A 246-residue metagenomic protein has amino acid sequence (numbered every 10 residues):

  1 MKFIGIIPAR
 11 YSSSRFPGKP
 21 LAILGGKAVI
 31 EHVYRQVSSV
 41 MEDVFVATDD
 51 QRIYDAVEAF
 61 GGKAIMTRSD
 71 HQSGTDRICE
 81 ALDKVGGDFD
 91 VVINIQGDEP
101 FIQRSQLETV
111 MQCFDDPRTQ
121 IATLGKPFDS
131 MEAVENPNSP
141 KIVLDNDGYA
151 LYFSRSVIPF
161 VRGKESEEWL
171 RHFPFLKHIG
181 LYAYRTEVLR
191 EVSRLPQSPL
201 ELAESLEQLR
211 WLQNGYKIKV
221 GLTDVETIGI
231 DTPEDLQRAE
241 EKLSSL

Functional and structural regions predicted by a protein language model:
K2-T48: N-terminal glycine-rich phosphate-binding loop and ensuing alpha1 helix
M41, G87-F89, P117-Q120, Y216: Short, high-confidence coil segments that cap the C-terminus of an alpha-helix and link into the following beta-strand
F45, Q51-Q112: Short phosphate-binding loop-to-helix
T48-D49, I102, Y184, D231: A conserved hydrophobic position in a structured secondary element of the catalytic/binding core that shapes
G87, W169-L246: Conserved alpha/beta core of the MobA/IspD/sugar-nucleotide pyrophosphorylase nucleotidyltransferase superfamily
I102-L195: Conserved core of the sugar-phosphate nucleotidyltransferase
